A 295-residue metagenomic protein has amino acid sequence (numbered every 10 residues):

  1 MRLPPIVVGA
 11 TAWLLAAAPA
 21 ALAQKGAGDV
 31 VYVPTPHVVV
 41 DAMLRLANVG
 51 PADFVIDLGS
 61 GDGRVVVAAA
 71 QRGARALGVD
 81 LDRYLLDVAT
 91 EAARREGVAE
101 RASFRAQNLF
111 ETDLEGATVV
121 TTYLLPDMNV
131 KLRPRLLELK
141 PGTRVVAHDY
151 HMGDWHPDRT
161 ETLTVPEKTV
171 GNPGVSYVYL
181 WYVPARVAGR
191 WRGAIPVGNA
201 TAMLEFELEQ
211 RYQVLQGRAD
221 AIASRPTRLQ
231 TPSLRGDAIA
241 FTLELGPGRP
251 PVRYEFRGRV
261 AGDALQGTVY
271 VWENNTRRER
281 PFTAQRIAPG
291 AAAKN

Functional and structural regions predicted by a protein language model:
A21-D53: S-adenosyl-L-methionine
P51-G61: Conserved class I S-adenosyl-L-methionine
G63-V67: Glycine-rich SAM-binding Motif I of class I
R75-D80: Conserved SAM-binding motif I beta-strand of class I
R83-G116: S-adenosyl-L-methionine
G142-D154: Conserved beta-strand signature within the Rossmann-like core of class I S-adenosyl-L-methionine
H151-A194: Active-site capping/gating segments
A185-N295: Central antiparallel beta-sheet cores of small beta-barrel/beta-sandwich binding domains
